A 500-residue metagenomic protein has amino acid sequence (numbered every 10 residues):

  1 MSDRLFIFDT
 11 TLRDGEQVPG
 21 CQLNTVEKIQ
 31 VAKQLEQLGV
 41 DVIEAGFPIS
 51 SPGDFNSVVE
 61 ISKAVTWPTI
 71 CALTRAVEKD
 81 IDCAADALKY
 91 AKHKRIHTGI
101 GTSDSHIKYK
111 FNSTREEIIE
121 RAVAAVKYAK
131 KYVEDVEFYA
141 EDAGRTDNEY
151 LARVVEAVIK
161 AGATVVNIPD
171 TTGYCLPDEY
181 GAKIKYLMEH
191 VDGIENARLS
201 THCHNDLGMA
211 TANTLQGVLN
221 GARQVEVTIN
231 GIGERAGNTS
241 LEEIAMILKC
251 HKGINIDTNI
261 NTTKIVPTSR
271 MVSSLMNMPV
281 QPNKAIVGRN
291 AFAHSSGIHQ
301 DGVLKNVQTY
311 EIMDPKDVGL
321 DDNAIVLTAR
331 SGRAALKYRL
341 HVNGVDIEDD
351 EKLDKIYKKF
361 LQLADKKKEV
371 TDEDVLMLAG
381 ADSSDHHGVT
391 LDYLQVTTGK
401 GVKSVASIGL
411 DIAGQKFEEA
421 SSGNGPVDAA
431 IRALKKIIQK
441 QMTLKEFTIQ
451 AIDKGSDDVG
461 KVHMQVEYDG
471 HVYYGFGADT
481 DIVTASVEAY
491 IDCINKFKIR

Functional and structural regions predicted by a protein language model:
R4-L5, T11, M246, G253-A420 (+1 more regions): A mid-to-C-terminal "edge-of-domain" accessory segment
L5-I7, Q17-V42, F55-A64, E78-L199 (+1 more regions): Alpha/beta enzyme core
D14, V18-P19, F47-P52, S103-S105 (+5 more regions): Short, small-residue-enriched loops and turns at beta-alpha junctions that line or gate enzyme active sites
Q17, Q22, Q30-V31, K368-Y473 (+1 more regions): Non-catalytic terminal/interface segments that mediate subunit docking, oligomerization, and allosteric communication
L38, A64, A87, A91 (+12 more regions): Change "in soluble alpha/beta enzymes" to "in soluble alpha/beta proteins
W67, D170-T171, E226-E234, K249-T258 (+3 more regions): Short beta-alpha connecting loops at secondary-structure transitions that line or flank enzyme active sites
C175, A182-K305: Catalytic alpha/beta core domains of metabolic enzymes, predominantly
